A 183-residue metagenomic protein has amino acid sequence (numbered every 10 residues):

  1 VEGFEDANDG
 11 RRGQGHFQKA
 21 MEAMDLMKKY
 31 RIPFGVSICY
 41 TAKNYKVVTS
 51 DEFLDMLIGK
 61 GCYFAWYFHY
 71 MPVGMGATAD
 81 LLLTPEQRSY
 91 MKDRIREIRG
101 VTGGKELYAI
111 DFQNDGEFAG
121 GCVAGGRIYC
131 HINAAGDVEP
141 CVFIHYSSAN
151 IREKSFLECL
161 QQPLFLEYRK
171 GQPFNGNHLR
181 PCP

Functional and structural regions predicted by a protein language model:
V1-F4: A glycine-centered beta->alpha junction motif in the catalytic cores of kinase/phosphotransferase enzymes
D9-G125, H131-A135, E139, F143-K154: Radical SAM enzyme [4Fe-4S]-AdoMet core and its adjacent flexible, acidic and glycine-rich loops/tails across
V138, F143-P183: Flexible mid-to-C-terminal extensions adjoining Fe-S/redox cofactors in radical SAM and related proteins
